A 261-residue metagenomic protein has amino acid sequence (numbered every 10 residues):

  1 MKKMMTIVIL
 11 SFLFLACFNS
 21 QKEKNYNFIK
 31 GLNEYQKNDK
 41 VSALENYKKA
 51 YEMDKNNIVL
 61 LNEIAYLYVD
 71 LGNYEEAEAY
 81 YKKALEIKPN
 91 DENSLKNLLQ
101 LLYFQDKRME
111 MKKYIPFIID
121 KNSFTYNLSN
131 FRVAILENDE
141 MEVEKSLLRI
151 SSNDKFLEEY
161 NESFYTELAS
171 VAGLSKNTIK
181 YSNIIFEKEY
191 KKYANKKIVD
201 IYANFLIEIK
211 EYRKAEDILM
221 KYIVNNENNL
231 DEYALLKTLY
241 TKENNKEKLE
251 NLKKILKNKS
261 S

Functional and structural regions predicted by a protein language model:
F14-E63: N-terminal leader/linker segments that initiate helical-solenoid repeat arrays
I29, E63, N97, S129-R132 (+3 more regions): Canonical tetratricopeptide repeat
Q36-K37, D70-L71, L101-Q105, L136-D139 (+3 more regions): Register position in tetratricopeptide repeats
M53, I87, D120-K121, N153-L157 (+3 more regions): Structural marker of alpha-solenoid helical repeat scaffolds
N57, D91, S123-Y126, L157 (+2 more regions): Residue-level recognition of tetratricopeptide repeat
